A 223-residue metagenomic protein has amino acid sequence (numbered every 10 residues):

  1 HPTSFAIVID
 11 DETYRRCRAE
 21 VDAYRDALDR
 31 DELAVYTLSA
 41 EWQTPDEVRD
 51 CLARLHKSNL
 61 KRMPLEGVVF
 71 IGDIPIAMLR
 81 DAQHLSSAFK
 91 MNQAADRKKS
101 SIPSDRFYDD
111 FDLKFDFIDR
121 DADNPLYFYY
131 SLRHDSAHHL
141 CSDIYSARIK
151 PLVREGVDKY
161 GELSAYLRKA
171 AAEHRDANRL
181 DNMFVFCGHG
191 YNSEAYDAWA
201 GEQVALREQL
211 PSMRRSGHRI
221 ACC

Functional and structural regions predicted by a protein language model:
H1-C223: Cysteine-dependent hydrolase recognition
